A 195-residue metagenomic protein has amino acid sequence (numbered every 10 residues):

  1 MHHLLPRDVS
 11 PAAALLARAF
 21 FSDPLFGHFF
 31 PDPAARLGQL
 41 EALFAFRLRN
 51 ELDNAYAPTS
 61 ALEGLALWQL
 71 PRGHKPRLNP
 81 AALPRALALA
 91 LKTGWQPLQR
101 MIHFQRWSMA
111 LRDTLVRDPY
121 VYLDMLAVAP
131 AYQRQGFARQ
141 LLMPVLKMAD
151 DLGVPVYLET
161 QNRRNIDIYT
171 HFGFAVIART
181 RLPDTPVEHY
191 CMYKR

Functional and structural regions predicted by a protein language model:
M1-A14, R18: A short beta-loop-alpha structural element at the N-terminal edge of CoA-dependent acyl/N-acetyltransferase catalytic
P33-A55: Active-site rim helix/loop that mediates acceptor-substrate recognition in acyltransferases
L52-Q69: Conserved beta-hairpin
L65-A127, Q133, P183-D184: Conserved acyl-donor/pantetheine-binding loop and adjacent beta-alpha core of acyl/acetyltransferases and related
P119-V121, M148-Q161: Conserved GNAT acetyl-CoA-binding A-motif
D124-Q133, Y157-I166, P183-V187, R195: Conserved beta-strand-loop-alpha-helix junction that forms the acyl-donor binding cleft
V128, R134-K147: Conserved acetyl-CoA-binding loop-helix of GNAT-fold acetyltransferases
R139, D151-L152, N162-R179, T185: Conserved active-site alpha-helix within GNAT-family acetyltransferase domains
